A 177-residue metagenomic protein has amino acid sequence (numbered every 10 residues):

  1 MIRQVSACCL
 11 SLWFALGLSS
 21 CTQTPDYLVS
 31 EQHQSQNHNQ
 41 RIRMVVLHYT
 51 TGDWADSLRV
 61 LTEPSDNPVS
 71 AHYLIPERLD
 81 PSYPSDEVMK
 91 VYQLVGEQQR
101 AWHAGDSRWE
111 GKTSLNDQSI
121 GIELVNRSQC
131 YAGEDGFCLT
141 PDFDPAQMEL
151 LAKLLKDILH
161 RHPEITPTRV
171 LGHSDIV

Functional and structural regions predicted by a protein language model:
M1-C9: Bacterial N-terminal signal peptides that target proteins for export
S19-S20: C-terminal motif of bacterial Sec signal peptides marking the signal peptidase cleavage site
T24-H38, M44-E164: Active-site-adjacent loop/helix surface patches within enzyme catalytic domains that shape the substrate-binding cleft
R161, I165-V177: Acidic/histidine-rich, metal-coordinating catalytic segments
